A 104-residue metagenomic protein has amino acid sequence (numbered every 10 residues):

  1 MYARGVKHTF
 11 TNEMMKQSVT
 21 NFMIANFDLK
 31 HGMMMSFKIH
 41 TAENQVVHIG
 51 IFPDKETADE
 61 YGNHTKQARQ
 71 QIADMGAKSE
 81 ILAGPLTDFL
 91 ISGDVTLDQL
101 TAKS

Functional and structural regions predicted by a protein language model:
M1-I49, P53-S104: Short S/T/G/P-rich N-terminal loop/turn motif that feeds into the first structured element of a domain
